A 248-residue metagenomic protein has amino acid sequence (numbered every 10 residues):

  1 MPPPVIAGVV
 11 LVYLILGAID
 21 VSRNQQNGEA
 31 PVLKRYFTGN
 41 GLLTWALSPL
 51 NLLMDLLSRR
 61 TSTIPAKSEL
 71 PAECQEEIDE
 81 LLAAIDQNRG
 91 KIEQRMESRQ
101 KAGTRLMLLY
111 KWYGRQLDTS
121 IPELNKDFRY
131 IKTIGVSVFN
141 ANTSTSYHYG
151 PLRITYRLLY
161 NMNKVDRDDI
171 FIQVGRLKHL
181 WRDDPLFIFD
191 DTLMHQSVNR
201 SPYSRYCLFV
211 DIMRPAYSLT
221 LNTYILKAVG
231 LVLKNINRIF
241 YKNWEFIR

Functional and structural regions predicted by a protein language model:
P3-V5, Y13-E123: Non-heme Fe(II)/2-oxoglutarate
P122-T143, I154: A short glycine-rich, His/Asp/Glu-containing loop-to-beta-strand
V138-N140, P151-R167: Short, conserved beta-strand element in jelly-roll/cupin
T145-H148, F189, H195-R200: Short beta-strand His + acidic residue motifs that chelate non-heme Fe in jelly-roll/DSBH and cupin folds
R157-M162, I188, Y203-L219: A short hydrophobic beta-strand segment most commonly corresponding to one strand of the jelly-roll/cupin
N161-D183: A short beta-strand-loop-beta hairpin characteristic of the jelly-roll/cupin
L180-M194: Conserved metal-binding segment of the jelly-roll/cupin
V210-R248: Long, compositionally biased interface segments
